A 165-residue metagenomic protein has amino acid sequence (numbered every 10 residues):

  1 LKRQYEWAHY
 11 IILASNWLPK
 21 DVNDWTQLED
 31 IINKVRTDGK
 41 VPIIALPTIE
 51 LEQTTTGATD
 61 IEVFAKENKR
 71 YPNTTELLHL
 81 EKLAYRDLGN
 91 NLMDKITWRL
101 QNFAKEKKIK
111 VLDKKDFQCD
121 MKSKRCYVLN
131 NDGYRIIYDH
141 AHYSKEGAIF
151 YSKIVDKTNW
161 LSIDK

Functional and structural regions predicted by a protein language model:
L1-K165: Extracellular glycan-modifying ectodomains
